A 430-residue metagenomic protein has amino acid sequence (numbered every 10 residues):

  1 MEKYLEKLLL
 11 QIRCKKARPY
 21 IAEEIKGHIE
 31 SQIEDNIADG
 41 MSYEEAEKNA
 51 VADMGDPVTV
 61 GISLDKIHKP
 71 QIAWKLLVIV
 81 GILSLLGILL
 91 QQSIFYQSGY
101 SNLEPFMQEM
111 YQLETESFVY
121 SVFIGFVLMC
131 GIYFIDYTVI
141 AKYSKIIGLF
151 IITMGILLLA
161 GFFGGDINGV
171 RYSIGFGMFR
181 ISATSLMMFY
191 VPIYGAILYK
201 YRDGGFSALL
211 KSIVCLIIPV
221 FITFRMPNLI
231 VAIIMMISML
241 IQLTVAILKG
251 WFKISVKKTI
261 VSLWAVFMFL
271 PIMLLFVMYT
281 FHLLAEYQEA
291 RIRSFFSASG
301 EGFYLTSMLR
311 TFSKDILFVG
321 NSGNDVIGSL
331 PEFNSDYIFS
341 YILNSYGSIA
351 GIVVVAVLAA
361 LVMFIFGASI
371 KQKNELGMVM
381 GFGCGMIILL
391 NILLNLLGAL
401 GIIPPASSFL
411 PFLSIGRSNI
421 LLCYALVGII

Functional and structural regions predicted by a protein language model:
M1-G81: Soluble N-terminal domains of membrane-associated systems
K48-N168, I365, G385, S418-I430: A structural signal for hydrophobic alpha-helical transmembrane segments in multi-pass membrane proteins
Y120-L128, S345-I365: Hydrophobic alpha-helical transmembrane segments
L157-I181, L283-S294: Membrane-interfacial helix-loop-helix modules of multi-pass inner-membrane proteins that assemble, modify, or transport
K211-I218, I230-Y279: Hydrophobic alpha-helical segments of polytopic membrane proteins
S255-G351: Hydrophobic, glycine- and aromatic-enriched re-entrant/interface helices and adjoining loop segments
S369-A406: Loop-to-helix entry and N-terminal half of a specific, functionally important transmembrane alpha helix in multi-pass
G398, I402-I403, S408-I430: A juxtamembrane structural motif centered on a specific transmembrane helix
